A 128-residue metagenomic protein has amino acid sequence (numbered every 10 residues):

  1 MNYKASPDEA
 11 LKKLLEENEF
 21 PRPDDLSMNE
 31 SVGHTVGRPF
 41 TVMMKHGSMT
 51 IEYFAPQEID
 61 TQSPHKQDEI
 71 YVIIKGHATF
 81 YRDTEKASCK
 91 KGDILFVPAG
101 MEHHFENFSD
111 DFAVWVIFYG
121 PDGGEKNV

Functional and structural regions predicted by a protein language model:
M1-Y53, E58-S63: A short, N-terminal "cap"/entry segment at the start of jelly-roll beta-barrel domains of the cupin/DSBH fold
K45, Y81-E85, F108: Short strand-coil-strand connectors
G47-T50, D68-E69, G76, A99 (+1 more regions): A generic structural signal for short beta-strands and their flanking turns/coil linkers
E52, I73-I74, Y81, E106 (+1 more regions): Beta-strand residues in well-ordered beta-sheet regions across diverse protein folds
P64-R82: Short, conserved beta-strand element in jelly-roll/cupin
T84-A99: Short acidic-glycine-tyrosine-enriched beta hairpin
A99-E125: Ligand-binding loop in jelly-roll beta-barrel domains
